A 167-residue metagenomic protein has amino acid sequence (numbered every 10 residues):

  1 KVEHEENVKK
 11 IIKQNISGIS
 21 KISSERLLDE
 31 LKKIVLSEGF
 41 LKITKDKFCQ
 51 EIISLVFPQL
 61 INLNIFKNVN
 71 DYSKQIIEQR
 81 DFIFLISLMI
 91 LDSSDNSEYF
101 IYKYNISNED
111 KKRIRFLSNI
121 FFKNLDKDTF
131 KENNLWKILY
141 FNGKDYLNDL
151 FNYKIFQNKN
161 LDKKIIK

Functional and structural regions predicted by a protein language model:
K1-I19: Internal alpha/beta core interface subdomains
V2, E38, D92-D95: Alpha-helix capping and inter-helical loop/turn segments
V2-E5, L41, S54, D110: Short, structured loop/turn "capping" segments at alpha-beta junctions
E5-E6, K21, S37, S107: Conserved phosphate/pyrophosphate-binding and hydrolysis machinery centered on Walker-type P-loop NTPases, extending
S20-K21, E25-D29: Divalent-cation-assisted or electrostatically stabilized phosphate/pyrophosphate-binding catalytic cores
D29-K33, Y99: Positions in alpha-helical segments
K33-L55: Long, charge-rich low-complexity segments
D46, Q50-I53, Q59-K167: C-terminal subdomains that position terminal phosphate/3'-OH groups for nucleotidyl transfer/ligation, primarily on
